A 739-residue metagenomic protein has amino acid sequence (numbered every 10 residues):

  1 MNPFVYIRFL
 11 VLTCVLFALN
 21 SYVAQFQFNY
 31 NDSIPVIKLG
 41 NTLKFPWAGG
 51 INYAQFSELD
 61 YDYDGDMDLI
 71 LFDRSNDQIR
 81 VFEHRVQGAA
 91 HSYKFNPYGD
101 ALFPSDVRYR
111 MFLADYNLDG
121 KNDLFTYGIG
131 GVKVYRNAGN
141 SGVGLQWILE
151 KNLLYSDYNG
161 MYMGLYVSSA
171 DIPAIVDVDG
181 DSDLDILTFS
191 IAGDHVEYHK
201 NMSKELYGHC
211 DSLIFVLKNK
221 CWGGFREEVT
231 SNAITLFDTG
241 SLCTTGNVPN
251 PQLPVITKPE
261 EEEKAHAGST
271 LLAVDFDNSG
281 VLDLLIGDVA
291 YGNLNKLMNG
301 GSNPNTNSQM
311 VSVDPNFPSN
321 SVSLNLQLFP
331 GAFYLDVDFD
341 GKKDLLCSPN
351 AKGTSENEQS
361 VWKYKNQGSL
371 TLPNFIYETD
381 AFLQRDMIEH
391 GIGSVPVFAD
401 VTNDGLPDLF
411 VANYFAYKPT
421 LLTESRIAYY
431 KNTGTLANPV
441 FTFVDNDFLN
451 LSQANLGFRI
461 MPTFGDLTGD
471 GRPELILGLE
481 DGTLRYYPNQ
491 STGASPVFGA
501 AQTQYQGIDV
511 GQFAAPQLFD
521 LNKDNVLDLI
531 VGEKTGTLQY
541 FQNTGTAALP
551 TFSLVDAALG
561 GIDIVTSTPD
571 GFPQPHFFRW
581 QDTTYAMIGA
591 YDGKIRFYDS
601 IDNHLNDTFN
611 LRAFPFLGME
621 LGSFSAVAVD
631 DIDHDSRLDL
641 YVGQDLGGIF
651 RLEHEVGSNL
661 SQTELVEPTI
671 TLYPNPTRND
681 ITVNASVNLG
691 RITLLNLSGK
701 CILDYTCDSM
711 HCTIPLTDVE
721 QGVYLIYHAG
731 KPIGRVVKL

Functional and structural regions predicted by a protein language model:
M1-F28, L660-Q662, K700, K731 (+1 more regions): Bacterial Sec-dependent N-terminal signal peptides
A24-L660: Beta-propeller-forming repeat regions
D592, A685-G690: Short proline/glycine-enriched turn/loop motifs at strand-loop junctions of beta-rich domains
E653-Y673, S686, K700: Residue-level detector of functionally pivotal "anchor" positions at catalytic/ligand-binding pockets or at interdomain
T669, C701-V719, P732-I733: Glycine-centered tight-turn motifs at strand-turn-strand junctions
N675-T682: Short coil/turn motif common to extracellular beta-sandwich-like domains
L694-I702, Y724: Short, glycine-anchored, charge-dense loop/turn motifs used at functional sites
Q721-L739: C-terminal tail/sorting-segment detector
